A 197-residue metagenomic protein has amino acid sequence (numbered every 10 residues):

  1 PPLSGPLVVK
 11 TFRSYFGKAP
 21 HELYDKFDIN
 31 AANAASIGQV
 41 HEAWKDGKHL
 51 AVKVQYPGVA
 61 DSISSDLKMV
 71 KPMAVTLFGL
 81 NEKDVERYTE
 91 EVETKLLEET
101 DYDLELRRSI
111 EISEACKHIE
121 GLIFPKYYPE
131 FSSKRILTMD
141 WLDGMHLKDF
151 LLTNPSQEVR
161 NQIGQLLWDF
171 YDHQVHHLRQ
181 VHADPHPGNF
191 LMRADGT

Functional and structural regions predicted by a protein language model:
P1-Q174, R179, L191-T197: Broad phosphate/nucleotide-binding scaffolds in NTP-utilizing and phosphate-metabolizing enzymes
D184-H186: Conserved catalytic-loop position in the HRD/HxD motif
